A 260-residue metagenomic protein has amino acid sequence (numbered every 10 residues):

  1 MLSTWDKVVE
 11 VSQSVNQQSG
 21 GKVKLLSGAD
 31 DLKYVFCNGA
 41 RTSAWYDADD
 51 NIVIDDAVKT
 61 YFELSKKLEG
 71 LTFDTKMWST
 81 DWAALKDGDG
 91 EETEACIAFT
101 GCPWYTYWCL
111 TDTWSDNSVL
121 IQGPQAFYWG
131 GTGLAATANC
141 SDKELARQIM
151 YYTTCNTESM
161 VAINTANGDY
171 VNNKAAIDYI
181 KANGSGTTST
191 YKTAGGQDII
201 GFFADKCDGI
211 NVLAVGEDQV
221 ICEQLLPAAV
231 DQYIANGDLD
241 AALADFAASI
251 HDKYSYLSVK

Functional and structural regions predicted by a protein language model:
M1-S3, S27-D50, Y128-A136, I221-V230: Periplasmic solute-binding protein
D6-I52, T93-A98: Extracytoplasmic/periplasmic solute-binding protein
V9-Q18, K66-K67, W78-F99, A228 (+1 more regions): Short helices/loops that flank or line small-molecule/ion binding pockets
V9-S12, D47-D81: Glycine-centered hinge/linker elements that transmit conformational signals in sensory and ligand-binding systems
N16-A29, E158-N167, D252-K260: Bilobed periplasmic-binding protein-like "clamshell/Venus-flytrap" ligand-binding domains
G101-S115: A ligand-binding cleft/hinge motif common to bilobed small-molecule-binding domains
T111-A175: Extracytoplasmic/periplasmic substrate-recognition and gating elements
T188-Y256: C-terminal capping/gating helix-and-loop segments adjacent to ligand/active sites or protein-protein/ligand interfaces
